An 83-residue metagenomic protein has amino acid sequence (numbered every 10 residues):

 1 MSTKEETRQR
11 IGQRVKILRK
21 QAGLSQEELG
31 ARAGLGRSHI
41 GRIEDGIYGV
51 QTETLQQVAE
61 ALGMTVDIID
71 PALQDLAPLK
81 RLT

Functional and structural regions predicted by a protein language model:
M1-R10, L79: A detector for short, charged/polar N-terminal pre-domain segments
Q9, K20-Q21, G49: Short amphipathic helical patch at the helix-1/turn junction of helix-turn-helix
Q13-R32, Q57, T83: Short basic helix-loop element that most often maps to the first helix and adjoining turn of HTH DNA-binding modules
V15, L29-G30, I40-I43, I69: Conserved hydrophobic/aromatic packing and binding residues within compact polymer-binding modules
G34-G49: Recognition helix of helix-turn-helix/homeodomain-like DNA-binding domains that insert into the DNA major groove
E53-I68: DNA major-groove recognition helix of helix-turn-helix/homeodomain DNA-binding modules
I68-T83: Short, charged recognition helix plus adjacent turn of helix-turn-helix-like nucleic-acid-binding domains
